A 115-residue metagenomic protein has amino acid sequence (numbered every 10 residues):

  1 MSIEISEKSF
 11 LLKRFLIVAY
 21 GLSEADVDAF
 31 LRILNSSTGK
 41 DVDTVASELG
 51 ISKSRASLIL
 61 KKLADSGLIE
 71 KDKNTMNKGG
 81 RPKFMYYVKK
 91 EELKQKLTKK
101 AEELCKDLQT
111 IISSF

Functional and structural regions predicted by a protein language model:
S2-Y20: Short, Lys/Arg-enriched N-terminal segment that forms or immediately precedes the first helix of a structured domain
F15-D26, D41, N74-L97: Short, cationic-aromatic polyanion-contact patches
D28-R32: Pre-recognition alpha-helix immediately N-terminal to the DNA-recognition helix within helix-turn-helix or winged-helix
T38-S47: Short acidic, hydrophobic short linear motifs in intrinsically disordered regions
V45, A56, L60-S66: Basic amphipathic alpha-helical segments that dock to polyanions
A64-T75: A short, conserved structural fragment
E91-F115: Amphipathic alpha-helical dimerization/coiled-coil segments that flank or bridge DNA-binding/regulatory modules
